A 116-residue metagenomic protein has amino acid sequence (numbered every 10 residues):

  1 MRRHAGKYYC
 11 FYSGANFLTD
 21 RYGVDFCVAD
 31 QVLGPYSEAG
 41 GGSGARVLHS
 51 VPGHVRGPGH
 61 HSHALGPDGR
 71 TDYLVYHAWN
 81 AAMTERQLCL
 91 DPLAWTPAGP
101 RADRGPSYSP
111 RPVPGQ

Functional and structural regions predicted by a protein language model:
M1-Q116: Carbohydrate-active catalytic/glycan-binding domains of CAZyme proteins, especially the secreted or lumenal ectodomains
